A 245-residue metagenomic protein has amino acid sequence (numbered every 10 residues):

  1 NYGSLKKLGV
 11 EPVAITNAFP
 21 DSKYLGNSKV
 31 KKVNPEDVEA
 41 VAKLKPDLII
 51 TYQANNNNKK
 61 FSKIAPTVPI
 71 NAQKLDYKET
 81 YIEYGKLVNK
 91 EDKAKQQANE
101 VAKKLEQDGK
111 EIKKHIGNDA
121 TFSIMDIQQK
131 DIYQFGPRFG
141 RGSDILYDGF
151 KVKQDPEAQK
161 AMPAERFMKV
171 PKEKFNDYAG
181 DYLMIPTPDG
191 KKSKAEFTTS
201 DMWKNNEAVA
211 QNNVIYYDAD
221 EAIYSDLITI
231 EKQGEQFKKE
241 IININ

Functional and structural regions predicted by a protein language model:
N1-K43, I49: A short, structured surface patch at a secondary-structure boundary
N1-S4, D37, Q53, N57 (+9 more regions): Stable alpha-helical elements in mature extracytoplasmic
A18-D21, Y133-R166: Alpha-helical, coiled-coil/dimerization segments enriched in small aliphatic residues
V30-V38, A161-K172: Short helix-initiation/N-cap motifs at beta->coil->alpha
V38, K45-A54, P66, F175 (+1 more regions): Proline-aspartate-enriched helix->loop->beta-strand connector
K60-K130, L227-N245: Extracytoplasmic substrate-binding proteins
E100-G149, K174-D189: Solvent-exposed helix-coil-helix hairpins and adjacent flexible coil/strand "hinge" segments
A179-N245: Structured C-terminal subdomain patch of bacterial secreted/periplasmic proteins
